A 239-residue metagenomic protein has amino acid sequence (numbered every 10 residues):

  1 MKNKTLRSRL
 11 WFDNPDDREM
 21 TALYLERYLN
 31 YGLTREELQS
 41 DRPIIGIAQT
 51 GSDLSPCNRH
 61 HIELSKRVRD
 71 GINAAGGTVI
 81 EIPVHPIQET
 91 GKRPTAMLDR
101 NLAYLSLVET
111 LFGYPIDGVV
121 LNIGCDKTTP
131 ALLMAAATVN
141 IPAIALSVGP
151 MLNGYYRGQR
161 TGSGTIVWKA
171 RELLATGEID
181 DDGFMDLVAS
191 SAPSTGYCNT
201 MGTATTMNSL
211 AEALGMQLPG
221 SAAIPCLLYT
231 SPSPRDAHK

Functional and structural regions predicted by a protein language model:
M1-Q39: N-terminal amphipathic/basic leader segments beginning at the initiator methionine
W11-P15, Q39, G76-P83, I179-L187 (+1 more regions): Flexible, glycine/charged-enriched surface loops at secondary-structure junctions
E37-I141: Long, structured ligand/cofactor-binding scaffold of large enzymes
Q88, L152, A237: Flexible, glycine-rich phosphate/dinucleotide-binding loops and adjacent beta-alpha linkers at cofactor/substrate
M97-S231: Active-site cavity-forming subdomains of large catalytic enzyme subunits
Y229-K239: Single conserved hydrophobic/aromatic residue that forms the stacking wall/gate of nucleotide- or nucleobase-binding
